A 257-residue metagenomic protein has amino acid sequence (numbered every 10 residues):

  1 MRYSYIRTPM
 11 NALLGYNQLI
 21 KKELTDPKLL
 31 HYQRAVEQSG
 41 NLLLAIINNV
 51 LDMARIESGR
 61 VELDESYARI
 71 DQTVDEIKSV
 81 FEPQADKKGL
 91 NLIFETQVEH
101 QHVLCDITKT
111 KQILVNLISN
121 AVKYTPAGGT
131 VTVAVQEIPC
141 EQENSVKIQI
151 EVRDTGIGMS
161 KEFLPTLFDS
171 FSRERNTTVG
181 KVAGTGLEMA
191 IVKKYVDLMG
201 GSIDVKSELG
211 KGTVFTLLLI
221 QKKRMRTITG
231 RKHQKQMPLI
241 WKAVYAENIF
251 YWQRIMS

Functional and structural regions predicted by a protein language model:
K21-P27: Short acidic helix/loop segment immediately C-terminal to the autophosphorylated histidine in two-component histidine
Q38-L43: Short alpha-helical segment of the dimerization/phosphotransfer core of two-component systems
A45, P83, K87, E141-V146 (+2 more regions): Disordered, acidic interdomain junction associated with two-component signaling
A54-E65: Helix-loop junction within the histidine kinase core
D64-R69, D86, N91-Q101, Q136-I138: Conserved catalytic submotifs in the C-terminal HATPase_c
M159-F171: Short conserved segment of the HATPase_c
